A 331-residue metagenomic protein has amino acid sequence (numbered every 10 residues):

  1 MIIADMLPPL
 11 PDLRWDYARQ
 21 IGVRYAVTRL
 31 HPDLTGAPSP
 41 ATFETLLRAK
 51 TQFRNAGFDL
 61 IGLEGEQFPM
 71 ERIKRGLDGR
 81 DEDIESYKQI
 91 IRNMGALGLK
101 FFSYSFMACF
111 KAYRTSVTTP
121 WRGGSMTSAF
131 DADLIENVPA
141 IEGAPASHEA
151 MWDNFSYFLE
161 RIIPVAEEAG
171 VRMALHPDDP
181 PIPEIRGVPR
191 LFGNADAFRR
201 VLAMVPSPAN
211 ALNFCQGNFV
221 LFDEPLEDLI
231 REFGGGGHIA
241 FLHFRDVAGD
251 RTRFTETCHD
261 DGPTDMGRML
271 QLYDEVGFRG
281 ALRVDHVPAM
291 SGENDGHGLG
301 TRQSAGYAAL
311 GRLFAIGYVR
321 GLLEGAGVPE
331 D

Functional and structural regions predicted by a protein language model:
M1-A37, A41-F43, T51: N-terminal basic, low-complexity leaders that serve as flexible interaction/assembly modules and, when applicable, as
I2-A4, P9, W15-G22, E71-G76 (+7 more regions): Histidine-acidic metal/acid-base catalytic patches
R29-S156, E160, E167-E168: Structural motif corresponding to the early beta-alpha repeats
P139-N154, P180-R190, T255-E256: Surface-exposed cleft-lining segments at the edges of enzyme active sites
